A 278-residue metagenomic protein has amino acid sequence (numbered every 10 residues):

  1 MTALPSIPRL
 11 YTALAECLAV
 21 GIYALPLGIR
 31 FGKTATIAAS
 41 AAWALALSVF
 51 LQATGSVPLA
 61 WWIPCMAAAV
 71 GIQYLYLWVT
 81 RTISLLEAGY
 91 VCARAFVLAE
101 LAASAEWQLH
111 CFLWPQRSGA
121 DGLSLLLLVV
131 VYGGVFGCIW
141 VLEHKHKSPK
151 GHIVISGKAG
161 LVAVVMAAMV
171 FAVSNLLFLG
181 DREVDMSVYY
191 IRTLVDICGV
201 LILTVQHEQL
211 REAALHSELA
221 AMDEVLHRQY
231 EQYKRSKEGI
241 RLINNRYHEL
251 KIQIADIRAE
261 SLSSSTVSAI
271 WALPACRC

Functional and structural regions predicted by a protein language model:
M1-E16: Hydrophobic transmembrane alpha-helical segments in integral membrane proteins
L4-S6, G122-S124, M186-Y189: Interfacial loop-to-helix junctions that mark the boundaries of transmembrane helices in multi-pass membrane
I7-Y11, L126-V130, I202: Hydrophobic alpha-helical transmembrane segments of multi-pass membrane proteins
Y11, R81, G89, V97 (+3 more regions): Conserved aromatic-histidine-acidic binding/catalytic patches
A15-L18, I37-L47, V165-A167: Alpha-helical transmembrane segments
C17-A35, V49-V162, A172-D181: Juxtamembrane segments at transmembrane-helix boundaries in multi-pass signal-transduction membrane proteins
V165-L219: Interfacial "cap-and-anchor" motif at the non-cytosolic start of specific transmembrane alpha-helices
L201-C278: Signal-transmission coiled-coils
